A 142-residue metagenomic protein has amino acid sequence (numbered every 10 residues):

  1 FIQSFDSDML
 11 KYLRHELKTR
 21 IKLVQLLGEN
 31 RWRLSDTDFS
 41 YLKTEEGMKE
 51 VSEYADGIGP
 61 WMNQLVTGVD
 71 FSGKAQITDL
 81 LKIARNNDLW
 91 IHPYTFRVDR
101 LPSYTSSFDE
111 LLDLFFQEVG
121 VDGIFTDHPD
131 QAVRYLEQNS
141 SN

Functional and structural regions predicted by a protein language model:
F1-N142: Catalytic cores of phosphodiester-bond hydrolases, prominently lipid phosphodiesterases
